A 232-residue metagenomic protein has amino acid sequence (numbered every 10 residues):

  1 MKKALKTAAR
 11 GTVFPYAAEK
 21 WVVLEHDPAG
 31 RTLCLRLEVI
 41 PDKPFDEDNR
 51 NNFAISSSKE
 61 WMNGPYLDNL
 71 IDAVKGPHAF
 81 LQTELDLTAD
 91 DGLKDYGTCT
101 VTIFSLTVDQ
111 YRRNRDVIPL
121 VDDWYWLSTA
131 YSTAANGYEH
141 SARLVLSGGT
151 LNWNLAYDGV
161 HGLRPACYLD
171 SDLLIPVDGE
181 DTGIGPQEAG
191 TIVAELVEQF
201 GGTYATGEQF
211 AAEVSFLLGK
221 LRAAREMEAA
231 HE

Functional and structural regions predicted by a protein language model:
M1, E226-E232: Short intrinsically disordered terminal tails
M1-E198, G202: Collagenous Gly-X-Y triple-helix signature in extracellular proteins
E188, I192, E213-S215, G219 (+1 more regions): Alpha-helical oligomerization interfaces
F200-A211: Charged, low-complexity interaction regions
Q209-V214, E232: Short secondary-structure junction/hinge motifs that connect adjacent elements
